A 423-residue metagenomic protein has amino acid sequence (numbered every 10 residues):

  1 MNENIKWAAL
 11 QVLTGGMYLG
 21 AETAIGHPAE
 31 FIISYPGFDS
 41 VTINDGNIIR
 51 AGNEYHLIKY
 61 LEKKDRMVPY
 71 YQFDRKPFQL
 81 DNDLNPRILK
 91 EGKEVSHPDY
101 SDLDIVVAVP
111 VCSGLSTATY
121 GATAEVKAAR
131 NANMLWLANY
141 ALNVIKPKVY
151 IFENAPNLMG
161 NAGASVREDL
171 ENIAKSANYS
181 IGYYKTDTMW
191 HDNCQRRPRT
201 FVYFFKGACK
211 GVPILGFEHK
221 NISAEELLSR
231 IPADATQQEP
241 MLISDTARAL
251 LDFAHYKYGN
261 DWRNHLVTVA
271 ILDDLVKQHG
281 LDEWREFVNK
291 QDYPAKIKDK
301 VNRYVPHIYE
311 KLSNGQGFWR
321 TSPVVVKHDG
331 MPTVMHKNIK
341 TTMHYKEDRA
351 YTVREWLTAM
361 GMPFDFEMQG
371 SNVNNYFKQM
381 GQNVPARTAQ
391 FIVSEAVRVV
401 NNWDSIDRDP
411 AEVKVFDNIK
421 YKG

Functional and structural regions predicted by a protein language model:
N2-K146, P156-G160, S165: Core alpha/beta nucleotide-donor-binding catalytic domains of modification enzymes
N4-W7, R197-R199, D329-M331: Extracellular structured ligand-interaction cores
T14-G15, D39, V111-L115, P156-N157 (+4 more regions): Short, solvent-exposed loop/turn segments at secondary-structure junctions
G15, N82, A132-L135, A164-E168 (+3 more regions): A structural signal for well-ordered alpha-helical segments within the folded catalytic domains of diverse enzymes
K76-D81, T188-N193, Y376: A short acidic, often aromatic-flanked loop/helix-cap motif at beta-alpha or helix-coil junctions that lines enzyme
R87-L103, L115-V324: Class I S-adenosyl-L-methionine
H265-G423: C-terminal target-recognition/interaction regions appended to catalytic cores
